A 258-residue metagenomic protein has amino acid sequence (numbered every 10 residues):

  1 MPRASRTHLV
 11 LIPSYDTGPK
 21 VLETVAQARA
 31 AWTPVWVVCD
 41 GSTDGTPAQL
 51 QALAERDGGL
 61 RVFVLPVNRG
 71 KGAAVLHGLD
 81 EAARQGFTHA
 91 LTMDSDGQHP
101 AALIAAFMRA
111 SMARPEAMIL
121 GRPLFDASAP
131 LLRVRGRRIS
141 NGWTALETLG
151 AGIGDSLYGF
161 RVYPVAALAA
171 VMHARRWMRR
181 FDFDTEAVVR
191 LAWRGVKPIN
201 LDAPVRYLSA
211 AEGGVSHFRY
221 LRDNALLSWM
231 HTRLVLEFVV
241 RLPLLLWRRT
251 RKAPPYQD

Functional and structural regions predicted by a protein language model:
M1-S5, G150, A174-D258: Hydrophobic helical membrane-anchoring modules
T7-L9, P34, E186: Cell-envelope/extracellular polymer assembly enzymes that use nucleotide-activated donors
Y15-A30: Short, well-formed alpha-helical segments that are part of the catalytic scaffolds of diverse glycosyltransferases
P19-E23, D44-L53: Acidic helix N-cap motif at the loop->helix transition within catalytic regions of sugar-transfer enzymes
W36, P47-Q85: Conserved donor nucleotide-binding strand/loop of the catalytic core
C39-A48, G97: A conserved acidic beta->alpha catalytic loop
V67, K71-R84, A101-F181, L208-F218 (+2 more regions): Acceptor/aglycone-binding surface of glycosyltransferases and processive sugar-polymer synthases
F87-Q98: Short beta-strand-to-loop acidic/aromatic patch adjacent to the donor-nucleotide binding site
